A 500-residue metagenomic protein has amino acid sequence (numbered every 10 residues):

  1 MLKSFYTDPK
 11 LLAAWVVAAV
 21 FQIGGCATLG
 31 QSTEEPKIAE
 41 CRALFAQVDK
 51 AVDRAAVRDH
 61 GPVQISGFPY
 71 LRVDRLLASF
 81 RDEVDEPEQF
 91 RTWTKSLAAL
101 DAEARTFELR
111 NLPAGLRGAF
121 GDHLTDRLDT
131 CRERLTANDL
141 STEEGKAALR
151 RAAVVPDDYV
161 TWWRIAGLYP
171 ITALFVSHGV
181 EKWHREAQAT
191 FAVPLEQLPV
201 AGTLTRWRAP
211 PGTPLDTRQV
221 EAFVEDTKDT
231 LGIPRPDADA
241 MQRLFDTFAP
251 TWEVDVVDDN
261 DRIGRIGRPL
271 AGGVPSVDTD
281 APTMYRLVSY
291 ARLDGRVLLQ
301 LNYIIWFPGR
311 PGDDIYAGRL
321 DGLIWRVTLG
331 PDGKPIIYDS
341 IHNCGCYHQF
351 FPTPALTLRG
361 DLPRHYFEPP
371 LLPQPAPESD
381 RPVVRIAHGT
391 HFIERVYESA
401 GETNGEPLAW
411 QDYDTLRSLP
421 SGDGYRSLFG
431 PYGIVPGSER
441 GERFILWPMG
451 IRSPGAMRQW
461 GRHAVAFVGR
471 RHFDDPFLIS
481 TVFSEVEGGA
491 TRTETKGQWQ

Functional and structural regions predicted by a protein language model:
M1-D8: N-terminal secretory signal peptides that target proteins for export/translocation
A14-F21: Hydrophobic helical h-region of N-terminal Sec-dependent signal peptides in bacterial secretory/periplasmic proteins
L29-Q219, Y316-D321, P331-Q500: Domain-length functional cores that host ligand/cofactor binding and catalytic or interaction surfaces in mature
I165, P170-V277, R310: Extended, regular secondary-structure scaffolds
D255-D259, S289-G295, N343: Short low-complexity stretches enriched in small and charged residues
I263-Y338: Short N-terminal edge-element motif at the start of the domain
